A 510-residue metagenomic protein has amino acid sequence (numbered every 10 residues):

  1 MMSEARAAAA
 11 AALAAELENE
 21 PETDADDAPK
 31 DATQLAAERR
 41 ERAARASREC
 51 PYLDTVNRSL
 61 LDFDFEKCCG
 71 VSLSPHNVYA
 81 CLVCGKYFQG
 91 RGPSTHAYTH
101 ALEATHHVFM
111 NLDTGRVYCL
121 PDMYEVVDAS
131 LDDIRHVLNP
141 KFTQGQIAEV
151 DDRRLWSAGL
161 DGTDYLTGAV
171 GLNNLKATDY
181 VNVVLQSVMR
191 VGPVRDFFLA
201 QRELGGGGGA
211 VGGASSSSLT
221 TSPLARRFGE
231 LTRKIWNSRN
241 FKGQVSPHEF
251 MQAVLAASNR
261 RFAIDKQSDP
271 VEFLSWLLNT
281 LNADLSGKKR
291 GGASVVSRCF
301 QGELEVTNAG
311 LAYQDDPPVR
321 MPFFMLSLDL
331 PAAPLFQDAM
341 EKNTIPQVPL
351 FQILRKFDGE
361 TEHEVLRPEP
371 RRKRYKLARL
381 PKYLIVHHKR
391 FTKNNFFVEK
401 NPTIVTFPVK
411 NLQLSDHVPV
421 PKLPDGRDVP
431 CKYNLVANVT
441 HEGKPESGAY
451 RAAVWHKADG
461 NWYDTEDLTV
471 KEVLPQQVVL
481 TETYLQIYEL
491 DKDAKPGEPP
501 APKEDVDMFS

Functional and structural regions predicted by a protein language model:
M1-S510: UBL (ubiquitin/ubiquitin-like) substrate-recognition surfaces within cysteine isopeptidase catalytic folds
